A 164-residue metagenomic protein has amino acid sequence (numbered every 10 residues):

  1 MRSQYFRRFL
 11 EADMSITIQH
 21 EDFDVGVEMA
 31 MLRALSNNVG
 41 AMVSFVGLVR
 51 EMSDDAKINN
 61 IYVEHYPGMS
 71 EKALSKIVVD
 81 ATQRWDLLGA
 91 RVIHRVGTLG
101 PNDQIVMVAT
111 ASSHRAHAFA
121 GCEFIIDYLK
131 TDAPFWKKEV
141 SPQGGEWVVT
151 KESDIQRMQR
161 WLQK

Functional and structural regions predicted by a protein language model:
S3-Q104, A120-E123, D127-K164: N-terminal, polar/charged subdomain of small-to-medium soluble alpha/beta proteins
I105-S112: Short glycine-rich or small-residue beta-strand-to-loop segments that form or flank ligand, phosphate, metal/Fe-S
